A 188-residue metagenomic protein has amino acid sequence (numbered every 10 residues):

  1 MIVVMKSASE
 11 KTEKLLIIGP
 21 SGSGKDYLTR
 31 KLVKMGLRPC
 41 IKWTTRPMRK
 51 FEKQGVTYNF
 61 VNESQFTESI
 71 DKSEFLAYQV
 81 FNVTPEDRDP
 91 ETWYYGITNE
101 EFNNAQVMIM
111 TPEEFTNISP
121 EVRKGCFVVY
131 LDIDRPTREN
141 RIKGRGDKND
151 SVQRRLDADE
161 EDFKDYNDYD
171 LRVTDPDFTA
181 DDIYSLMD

Functional and structural regions predicted by a protein language model:
I17: Hydrophobic anchor at the beta1->P-loop junction of P-loop NTPases
P20: P-loop (Walker A) phosphate-binding loop of NTP-binding proteins
S23: ATP-binding Walker
D26: Walker A/P-loop
K34-I41: Post-Walker A helix-loop "phosphate-sensing" segment adjacent to the P-loop in P-loop NTPases
T44-Q106, M110-P112: ATP-dependent small-molecule kinase phosphotransfer cores that center on conserved nucleotide phosphate-binding segments
V107-T111, V122-K143: Conserved phosphate-donor/acceptor-positioning beta-strand/loop module used by diverse small-molecule
K143-M187: Small-molecule kinase domains that catalyze NTP-dependent phosphoryl transfer to phosphate-bearing small molecules
